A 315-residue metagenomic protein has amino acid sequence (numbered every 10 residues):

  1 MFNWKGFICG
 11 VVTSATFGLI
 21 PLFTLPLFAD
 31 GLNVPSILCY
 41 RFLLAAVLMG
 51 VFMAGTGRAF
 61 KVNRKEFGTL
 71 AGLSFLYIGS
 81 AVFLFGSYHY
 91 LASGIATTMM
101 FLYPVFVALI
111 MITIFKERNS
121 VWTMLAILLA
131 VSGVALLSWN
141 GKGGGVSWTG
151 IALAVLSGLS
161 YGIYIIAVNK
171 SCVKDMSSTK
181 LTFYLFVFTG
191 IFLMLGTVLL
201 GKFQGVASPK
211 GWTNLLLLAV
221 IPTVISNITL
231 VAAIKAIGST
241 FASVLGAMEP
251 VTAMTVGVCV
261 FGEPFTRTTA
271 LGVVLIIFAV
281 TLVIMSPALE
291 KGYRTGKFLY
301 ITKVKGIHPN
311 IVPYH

Functional and structural regions predicted by a protein language model:
M1-Y40, F75, F83, G143-K170 (+2 more regions): Glycine-/small-residue-enriched transmembrane alpha-helix faces in small-molecule transporters and effluxers
W4-C9, P35-V51, T123-L129, T149-L156 (+2 more regions): Hydrophobic alpha-helical transmembrane segments of multi-pass integral membrane proteins, especially transporters
I8-G10, S14, Y40, A96-L102 (+2 more regions): Helix-helix packing/entry segments at the starts of transmembrane helices
T16, P21, M53-A96, M100 (+2 more regions): Specific transmembrane alpha-helical segments of multi-pass solute transporters/efflux pumps, especially DMT/EamA
D30-G31, S87-Y90, K116-R118, K174-D175 (+2 more regions): Helix-loop interface residues and adjacent transmembrane-helix termini in multi-pass membrane transporters, primarily
S36-V47, L84-R118, T123, S157 (+1 more regions): Specific alpha-helical transmembrane segments that line the substrate/conduction pathway and gating interfaces
A45-K65, L129-G145, F188-G211, T255-C259 (+2 more regions): Membrane-interface helix-cap regions at the ends of transmembrane helices in multi-pass membrane proteins
M49, A71, I110, N119-W139 (+5 more regions): Hydrophobic transmembrane alpha-helices of multi-pass small-molecule transport proteins
